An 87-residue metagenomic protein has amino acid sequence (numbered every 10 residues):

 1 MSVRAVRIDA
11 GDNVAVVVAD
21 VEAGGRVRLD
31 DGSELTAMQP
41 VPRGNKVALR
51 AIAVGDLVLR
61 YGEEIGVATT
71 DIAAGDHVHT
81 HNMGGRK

Functional and structural regions predicted by a protein language model:
M1-K87: N-terminal small-residue-enriched
